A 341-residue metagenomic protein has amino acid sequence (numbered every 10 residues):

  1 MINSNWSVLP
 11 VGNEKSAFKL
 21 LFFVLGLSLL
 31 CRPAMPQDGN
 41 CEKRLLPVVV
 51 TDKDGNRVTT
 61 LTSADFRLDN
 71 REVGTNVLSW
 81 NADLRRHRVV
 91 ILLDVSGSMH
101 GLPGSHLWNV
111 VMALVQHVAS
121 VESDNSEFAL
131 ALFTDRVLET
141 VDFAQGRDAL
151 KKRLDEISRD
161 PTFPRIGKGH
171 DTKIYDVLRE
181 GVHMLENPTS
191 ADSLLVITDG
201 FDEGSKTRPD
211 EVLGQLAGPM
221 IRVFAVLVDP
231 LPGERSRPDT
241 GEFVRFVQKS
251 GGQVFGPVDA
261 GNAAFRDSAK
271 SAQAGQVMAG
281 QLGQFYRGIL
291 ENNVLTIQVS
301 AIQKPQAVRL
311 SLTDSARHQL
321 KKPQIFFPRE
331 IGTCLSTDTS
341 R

Functional and structural regions predicted by a protein language model:
M1-A17: N-terminal secretory signal peptides that target proteins for export/translocation
K19-L30: Bacterial N-terminal signal peptides
D38-V90, V95-G104: Acidic, polar low-complexity linker/tail segments
G39-R44, A260-R341: C-terminal "exit" segments of structured domains
F66, D94, L130-F133, G181 (+3 more regions): DG-centered beta-turn motif at the end of beta-strands
L84-R147, V177-L178, S193-I197: Von Willebrand factor
L138, D148-A191, E203, L227-D239: Von Willebrand factor
G200-K249: VWA/integrin I-like adhesion module and closely mimicked acidic/polar interface patches used
